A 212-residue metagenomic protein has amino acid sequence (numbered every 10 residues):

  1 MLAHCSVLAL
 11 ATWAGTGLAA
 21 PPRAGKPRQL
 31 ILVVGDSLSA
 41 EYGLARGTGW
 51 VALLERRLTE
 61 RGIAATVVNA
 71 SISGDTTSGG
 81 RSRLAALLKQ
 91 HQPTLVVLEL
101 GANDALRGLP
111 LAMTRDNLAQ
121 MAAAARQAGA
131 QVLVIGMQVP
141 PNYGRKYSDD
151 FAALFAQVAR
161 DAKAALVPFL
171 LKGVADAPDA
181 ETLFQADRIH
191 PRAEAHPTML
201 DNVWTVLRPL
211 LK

Functional and structural regions predicted by a protein language model:
M1, R57, V206: Active-site catalytic microenvironments for nucleophilic, acid-base chemistry
M1-V7, W13: N-terminal export leaders
L10-A11, D161: Compositionally biased, intrinsically disordered low-complexity segments
A14-A19: Boundary at the C-terminal end of the N-terminal hydrophobic targeting segment
A20-S73, R83-Q92: Serine-esterase "nucleophile elbow" of acetyl-processing enzymes
L38-E41, A45, S71-D75, D104-A105 (+1 more regions): Short histidine/acidic/glycine/proline-rich micro-motifs that form metal- and phosphate-coordinating active-site loops
L53, I63, G79-K212: Alpha-helical cap/lid subdomain in secreted, periplasmic, or secretory-pathway luminal O-acyl-processing enzymes
